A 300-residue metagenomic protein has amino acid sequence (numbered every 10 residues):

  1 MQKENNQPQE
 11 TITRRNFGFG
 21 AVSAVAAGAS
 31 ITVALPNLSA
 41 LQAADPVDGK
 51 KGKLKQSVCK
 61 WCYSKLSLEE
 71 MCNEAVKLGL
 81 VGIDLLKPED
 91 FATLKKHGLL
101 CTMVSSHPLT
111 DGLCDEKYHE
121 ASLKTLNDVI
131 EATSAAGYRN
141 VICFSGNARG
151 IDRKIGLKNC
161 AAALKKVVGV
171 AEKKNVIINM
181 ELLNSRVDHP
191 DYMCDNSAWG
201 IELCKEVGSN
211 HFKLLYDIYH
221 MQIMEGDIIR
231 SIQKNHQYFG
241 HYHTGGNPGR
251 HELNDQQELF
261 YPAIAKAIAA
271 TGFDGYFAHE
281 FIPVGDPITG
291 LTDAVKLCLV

Functional and structural regions predicted by a protein language model:
Q2-K55, K60-V76, G137-R139, C194-Y216 (+1 more regions): Histidine-acidic metal/acid-base catalytic patches
A21-I31, D48-K50, G112-K213, I223: Active-site acidic/histidine proton-transfer and metal-coordination neighborhood in alpha/beta enzyme cores
C62-S64, K87-E89, H107-L109, N147-R149 (+4 more regions): Active-site-proximal loop/turn and secondary-structure-junction residues that shape catalytic pockets, frequently
M71-D90: Catalytic domains of carbohydrate-active enzymes, especially glycoside hydrolases
F91-K95: Active-site-adjacent beta->alpha loops and helix N-cap segments on the catalytic face of soluble alpha/beta enzymes
H97-L109, S145: Short, conserved active-site loops that position catalytic residues or coordinate cofactors/metal ions across diverse
